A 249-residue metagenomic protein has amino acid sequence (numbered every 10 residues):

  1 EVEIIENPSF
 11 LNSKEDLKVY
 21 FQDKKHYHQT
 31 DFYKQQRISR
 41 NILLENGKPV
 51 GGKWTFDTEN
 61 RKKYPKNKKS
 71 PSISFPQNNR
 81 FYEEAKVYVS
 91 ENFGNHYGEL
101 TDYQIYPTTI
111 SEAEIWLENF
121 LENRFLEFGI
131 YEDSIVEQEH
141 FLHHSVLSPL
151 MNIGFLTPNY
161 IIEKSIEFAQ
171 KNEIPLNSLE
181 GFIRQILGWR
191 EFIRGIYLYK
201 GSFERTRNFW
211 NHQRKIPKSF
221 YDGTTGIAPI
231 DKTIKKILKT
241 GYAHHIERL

Functional and structural regions predicted by a protein language model:
E1-I105: Beta-rich, aromatic/charged-enriched effector core domains that present basic-aromatic interfaces for binding
N60-H245, L249: Catalytic cores of enzymes that engage adenine nucleotides and/or redox cofactors via long glycine-rich, Lys/Arg/His
